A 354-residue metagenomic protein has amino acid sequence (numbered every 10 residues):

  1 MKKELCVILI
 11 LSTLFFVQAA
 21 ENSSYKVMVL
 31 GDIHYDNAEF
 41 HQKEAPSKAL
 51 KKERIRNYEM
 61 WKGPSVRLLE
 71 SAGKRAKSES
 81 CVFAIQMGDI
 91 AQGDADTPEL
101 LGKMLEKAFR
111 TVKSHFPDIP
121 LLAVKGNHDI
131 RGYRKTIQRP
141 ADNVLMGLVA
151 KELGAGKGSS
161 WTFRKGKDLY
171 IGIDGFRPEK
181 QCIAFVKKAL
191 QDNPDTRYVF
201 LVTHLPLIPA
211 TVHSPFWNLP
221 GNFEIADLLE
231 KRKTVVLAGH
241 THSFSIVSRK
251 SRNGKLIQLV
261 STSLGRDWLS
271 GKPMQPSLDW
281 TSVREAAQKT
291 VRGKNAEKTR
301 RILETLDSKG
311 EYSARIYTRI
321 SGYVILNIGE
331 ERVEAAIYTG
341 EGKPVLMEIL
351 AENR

Functional and structural regions predicted by a protein language model:
M1-E4: Positively charged n-region of N-terminal signal peptides that target proteins for export
C6-L14: Bacterial N-terminal signal peptides
A19-E99: N-terminal active-site segment of His-dependent metallophosphoesterases
Y25, Y35-Q42, E179-C182, A210 (+2 more regions): Short, solvent-exposed loop/turn elements at domain surfaces
D32, G88-D89, G126-N127, H204 (+1 more regions): Active-site glycine-centered loops adjacent to acidic/histidine catalytic or metal-binding residues that shape
F40, A49-L50, I55, A95-Y198 (+3 more regions): Extended active-site neighborhood of metal-dependent phosphoesterases/phosphodiesterases
Q86, D94-E106, V333-R354: C-terminal/domain-terminus segments
D195-V212: Short acidic, glycine-rich surface-loop motifs adjacent to enzyme active sites
